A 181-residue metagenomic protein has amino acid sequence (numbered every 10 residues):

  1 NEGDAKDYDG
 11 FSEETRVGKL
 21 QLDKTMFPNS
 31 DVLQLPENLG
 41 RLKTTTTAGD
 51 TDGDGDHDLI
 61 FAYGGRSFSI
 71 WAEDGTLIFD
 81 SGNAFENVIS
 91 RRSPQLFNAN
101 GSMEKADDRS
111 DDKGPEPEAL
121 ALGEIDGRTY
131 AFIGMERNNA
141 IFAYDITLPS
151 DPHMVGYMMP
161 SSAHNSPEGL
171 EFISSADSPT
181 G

Functional and structural regions predicted by a protein language model:
N1-G181: Beta-sheet-rich non-transmembrane sensory/scaffold domains
